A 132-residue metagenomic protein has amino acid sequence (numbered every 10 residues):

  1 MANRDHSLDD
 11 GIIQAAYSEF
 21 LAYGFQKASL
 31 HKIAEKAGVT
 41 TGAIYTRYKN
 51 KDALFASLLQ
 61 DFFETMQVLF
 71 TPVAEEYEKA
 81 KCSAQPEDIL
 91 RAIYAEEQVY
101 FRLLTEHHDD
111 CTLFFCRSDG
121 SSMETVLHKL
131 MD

Functional and structural regions predicted by a protein language model:
M1-D5, E78: N-terminal intrinsically disordered/low-complexity leader segments
G11, A15, E19-A53, S57: Helix-turn-helix
L30, Q60-Q67, P72-A74: Short, basic, alpha-helical segments at the C-terminal edge of helix-turn-helix-like DNA-binding modules
K32, A56-F62, F114, V126: Alpha-helical DNA-contacting segments of helix-turn-helix folds
S57, T71-E106: Hydrophobic alpha-helical connector segments
A80-P86, L113-S121: Short linear capping/connector segments at secondary-structure termini
V99-E106, D119-D132: Amphipathic alpha-helical packing segments from all-alpha helical-bundle domains
H108-T112: Short, structured loop/turn "capping" segments at alpha-beta junctions
